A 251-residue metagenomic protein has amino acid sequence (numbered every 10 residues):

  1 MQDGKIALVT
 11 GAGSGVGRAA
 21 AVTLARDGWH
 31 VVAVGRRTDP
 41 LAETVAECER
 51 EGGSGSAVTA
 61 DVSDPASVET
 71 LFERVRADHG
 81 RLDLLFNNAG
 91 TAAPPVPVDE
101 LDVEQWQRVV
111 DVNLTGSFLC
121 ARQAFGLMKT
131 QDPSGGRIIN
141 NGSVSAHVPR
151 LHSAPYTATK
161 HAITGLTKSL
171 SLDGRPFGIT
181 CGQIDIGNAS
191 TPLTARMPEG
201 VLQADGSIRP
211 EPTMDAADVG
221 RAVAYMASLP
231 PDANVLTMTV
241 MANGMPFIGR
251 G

Functional and structural regions predicted by a protein language model:
G13-G15: Conserved glycine-rich cofactor-binding loop
W29-E43: Conserved glycine-rich Rossmann-like NAD(P)H-binding loop of the short-chain dehydrogenase/reductase
T59-L71, V103: The beta1-alpha1 cofactor-binding region of Rossmann-like NAD(H)/NADP(H)-dependent oxidoreductases
V96-V98, Q105-Q107: Substrate-binding pocket helix/loop in short-chain dehydrogenase/reductase
A121, T159: Active-site helix of classical SDR
S143: Residue(s) in the substrate-gating loop at a strand-loop-helix junction that position the organic substrate next
Q183-I184, L202-I248: C-terminal helical subdomain
